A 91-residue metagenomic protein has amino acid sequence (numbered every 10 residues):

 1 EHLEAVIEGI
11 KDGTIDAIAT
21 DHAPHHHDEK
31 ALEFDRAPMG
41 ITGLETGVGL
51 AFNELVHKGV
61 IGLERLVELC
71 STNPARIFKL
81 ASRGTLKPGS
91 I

Functional and structural regions predicted by a protein language model:
H2-V6: Phosphate/diphosphate-binding loops
G9-K11, D16-I18, A23-I91: His/Asp/Glu-enriched, well-ordered alpha-helical/loop segment that forms or immediately abuts the divalent-metal
